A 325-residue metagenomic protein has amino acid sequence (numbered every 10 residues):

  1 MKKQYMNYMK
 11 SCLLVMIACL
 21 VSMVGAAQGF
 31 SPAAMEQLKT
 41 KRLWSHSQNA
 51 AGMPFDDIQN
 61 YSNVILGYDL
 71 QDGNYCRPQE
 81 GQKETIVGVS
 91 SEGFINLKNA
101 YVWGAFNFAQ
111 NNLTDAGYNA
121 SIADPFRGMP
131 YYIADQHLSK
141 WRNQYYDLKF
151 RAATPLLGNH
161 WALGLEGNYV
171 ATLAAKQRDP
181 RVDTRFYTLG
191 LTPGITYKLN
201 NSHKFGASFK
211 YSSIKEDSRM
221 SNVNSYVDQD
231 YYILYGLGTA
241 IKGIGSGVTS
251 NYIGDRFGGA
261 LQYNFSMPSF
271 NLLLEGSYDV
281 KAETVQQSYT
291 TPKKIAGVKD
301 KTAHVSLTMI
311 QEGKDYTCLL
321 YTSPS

Functional and structural regions predicted by a protein language model:
M23-A116, P125: N-terminal, post-signal peptide beta-strand-biased segments of exported outer-membrane/organellar beta-barrel and other
I58-S62, K98-G104, N159-L163, N201-F205 (+3 more regions): Outer-envelope beta-barrel architecture signal
G73-Y75, L113-G117, A174-R178, E216-M220 (+1 more regions): Outer-membrane beta-barrel proteins
Y75-Q79, I133-L138, A175-R181, I244-T249 (+1 more regions): Extracellular loop and loop/strand-boundary signature of outer-membrane beta-barrel proteins
K83-V89, R142-L148, R185-L189, I253-G259 (+1 more regions): Residues that define the transmembrane beta-barrel architecture of outer-membrane proteins
V89-I95, L148-T154, L191-Y197, G259-F265 (+1 more regions): Residues on the lipid-exposed face of transmembrane beta-strands in outer-membrane beta-barrel proteins
N119-F126, D179-F186, N222-Y231, Y289-A296: Flexible, surface-exposed loop regions and adjacent strand-edge segments of Gram-negative outer-membrane beta-barrel
Y321-S325: Conserved small/polar residues in nucleotide/adenosyl-binding loops
